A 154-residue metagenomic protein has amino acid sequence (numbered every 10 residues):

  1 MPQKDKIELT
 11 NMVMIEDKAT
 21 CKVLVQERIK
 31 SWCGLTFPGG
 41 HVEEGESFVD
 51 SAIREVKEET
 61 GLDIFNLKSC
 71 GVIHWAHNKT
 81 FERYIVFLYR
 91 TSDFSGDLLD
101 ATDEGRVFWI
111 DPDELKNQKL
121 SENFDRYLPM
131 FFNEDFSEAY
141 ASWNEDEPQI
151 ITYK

Functional and structural regions predicted by a protein language model:
M1-V23, P38-H41: Conserved N-terminal beta-strand and adjoining loop/helix that marks the start of the Nudix/MutT-like hydrolase domain
E8, W32, F37, I64 (+1 more regions): Short connector loops at helix/strand junctions that flank enzyme active sites, especially segments positioning acidic
T20-C21, S31-W32, W75, S92-D97 (+1 more regions): Short, charged/polar surface micro-motifs in flexible loops or helix N-caps
V25-P38, E44-S47: N-terminal first-folded block
V42-F65, W75-Y127, I151-K154: Unchanged
F132-K154: Charged phosphate-binding loop/patch that engages nucleotide di/tri-phosphates or the phosphate backbone of nucleic
